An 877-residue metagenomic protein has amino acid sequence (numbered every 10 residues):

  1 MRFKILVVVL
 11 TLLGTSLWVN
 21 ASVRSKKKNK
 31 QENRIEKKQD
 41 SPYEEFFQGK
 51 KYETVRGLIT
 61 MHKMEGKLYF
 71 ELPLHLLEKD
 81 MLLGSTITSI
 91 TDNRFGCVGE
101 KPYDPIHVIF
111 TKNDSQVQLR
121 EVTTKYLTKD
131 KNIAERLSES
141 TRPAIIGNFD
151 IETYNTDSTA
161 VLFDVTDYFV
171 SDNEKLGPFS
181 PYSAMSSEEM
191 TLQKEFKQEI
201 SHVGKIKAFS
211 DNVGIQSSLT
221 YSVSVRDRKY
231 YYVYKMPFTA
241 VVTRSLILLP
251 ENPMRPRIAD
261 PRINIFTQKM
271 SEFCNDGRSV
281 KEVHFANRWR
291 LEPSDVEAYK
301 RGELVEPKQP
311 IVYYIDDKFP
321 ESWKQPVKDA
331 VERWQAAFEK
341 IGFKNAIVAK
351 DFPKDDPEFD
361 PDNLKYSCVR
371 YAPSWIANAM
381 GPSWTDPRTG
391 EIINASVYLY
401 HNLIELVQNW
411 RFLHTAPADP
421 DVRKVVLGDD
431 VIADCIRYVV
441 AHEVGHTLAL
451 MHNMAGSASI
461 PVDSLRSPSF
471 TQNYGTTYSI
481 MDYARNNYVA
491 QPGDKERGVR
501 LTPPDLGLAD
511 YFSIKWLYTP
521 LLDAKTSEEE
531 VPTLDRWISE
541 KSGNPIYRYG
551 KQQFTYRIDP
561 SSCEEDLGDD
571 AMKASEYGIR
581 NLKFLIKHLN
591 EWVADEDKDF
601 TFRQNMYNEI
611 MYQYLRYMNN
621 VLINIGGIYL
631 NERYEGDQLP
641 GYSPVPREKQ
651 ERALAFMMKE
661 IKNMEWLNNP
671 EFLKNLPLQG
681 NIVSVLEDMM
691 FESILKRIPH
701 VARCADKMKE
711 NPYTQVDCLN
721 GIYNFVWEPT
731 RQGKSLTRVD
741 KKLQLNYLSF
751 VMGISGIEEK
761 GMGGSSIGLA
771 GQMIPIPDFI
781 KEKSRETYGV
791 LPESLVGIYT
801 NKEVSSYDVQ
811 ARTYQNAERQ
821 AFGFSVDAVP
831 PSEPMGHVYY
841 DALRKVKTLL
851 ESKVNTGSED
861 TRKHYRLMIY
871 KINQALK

Functional and structural regions predicted by a protein language model:
M1-S25: Bacterial Sec-dependent N-terminal signal peptides
R24-F319, A337, F352-L406, R411-D429 (+4 more regions): Auxiliary tRNA-acceptor-end handling modules of aminoacyl-tRNA synthetases
N33, K38, D351-A372, D434-Q491: The catalytic-center signature of Zn2+-dependent metalloproteases
L77, S322-A346: Zn2+-dependent metallopeptidase catalytic core
W323-A330, I432, I436, V440 (+1 more regions): Stable alpha-helical elements in mature extracytoplasmic
E332-F343, G445-H446, L450, N486 (+2 more regions): Sec-exported extracytoplasmic/periplasmic mature domains
T385, E391-L399, R437-L448, A490-Q491 (+2 more regions): Extended catalytic-interface subdomain
S457-K877: Conserved catalytic/binding loops enriched for acidic/polar residues
